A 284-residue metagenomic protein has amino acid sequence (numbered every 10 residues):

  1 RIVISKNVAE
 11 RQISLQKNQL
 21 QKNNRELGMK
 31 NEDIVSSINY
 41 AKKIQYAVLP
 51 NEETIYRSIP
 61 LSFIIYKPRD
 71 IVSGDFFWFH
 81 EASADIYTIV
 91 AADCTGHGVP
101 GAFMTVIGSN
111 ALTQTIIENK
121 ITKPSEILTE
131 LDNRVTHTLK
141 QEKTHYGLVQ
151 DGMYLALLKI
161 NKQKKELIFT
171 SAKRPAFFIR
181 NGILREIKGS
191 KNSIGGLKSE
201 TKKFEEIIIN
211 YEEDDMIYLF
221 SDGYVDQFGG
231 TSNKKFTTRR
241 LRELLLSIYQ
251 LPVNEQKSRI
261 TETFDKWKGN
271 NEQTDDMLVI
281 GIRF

Functional and structural regions predicted by a protein language model:
R1-K6, N110-E118, S247: Signal-transmission/dimerization alpha-helices at domain junctions
I2-S36: Cytosolic signal-transmission helices at domain junctions
V3, C94-T95, G223-Y224: PAS/PAC or PAS-like capping segment
V3, G98, E118-S125, K235 (+1 more regions): Residues at alpha-helix boundaries and the short loops/turns that link adjacent helices
N7, G98-V99, Q227-F228: Charged alpha-helical signal-transmission linkers that cap and connect PAS-family sensory domains
L15-N18, M29, E126-T129, N133 (+4 more regions): Replace "anionic and nucleotidyl ligands
K22-I217, N271-F284: … and, occasionally, acidic/histidine-rich disordered N-termini of signaling adaptors
I207-L219, Y224-F284: C-terminal catalytic subdomain
